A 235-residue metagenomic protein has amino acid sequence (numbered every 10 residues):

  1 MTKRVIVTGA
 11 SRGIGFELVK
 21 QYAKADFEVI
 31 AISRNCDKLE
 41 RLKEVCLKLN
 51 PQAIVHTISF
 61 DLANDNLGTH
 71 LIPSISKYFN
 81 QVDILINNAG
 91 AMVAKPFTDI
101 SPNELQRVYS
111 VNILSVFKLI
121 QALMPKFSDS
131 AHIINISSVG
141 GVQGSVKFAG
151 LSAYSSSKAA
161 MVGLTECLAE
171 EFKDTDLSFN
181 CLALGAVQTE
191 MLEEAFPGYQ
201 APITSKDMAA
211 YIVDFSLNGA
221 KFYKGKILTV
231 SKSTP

Functional and structural regions predicted by a protein language model:
S11-R12: Conserved glycine-rich cofactor-binding loop
A25-L42: Conserved glycine-rich Rossmann-like NAD(P)H-binding loop of the short-chain dehydrogenase/reductase
L49-D65: Rossmann-fold cofactor-recognition segment
N88-V93: Conserved NAD(P)H cofactor-binding loop of Rossmann-fold oxidoreductase domains
P96-F97, E104-Q106: Substrate-binding pocket helix/loop in short-chain dehydrogenase/reductase
I134-A160, T165-E166, E170-K173: Catalytic loop of short-chain dehydrogenase/reductase
C181-L182, P197-P235: C-terminal helical subdomain
